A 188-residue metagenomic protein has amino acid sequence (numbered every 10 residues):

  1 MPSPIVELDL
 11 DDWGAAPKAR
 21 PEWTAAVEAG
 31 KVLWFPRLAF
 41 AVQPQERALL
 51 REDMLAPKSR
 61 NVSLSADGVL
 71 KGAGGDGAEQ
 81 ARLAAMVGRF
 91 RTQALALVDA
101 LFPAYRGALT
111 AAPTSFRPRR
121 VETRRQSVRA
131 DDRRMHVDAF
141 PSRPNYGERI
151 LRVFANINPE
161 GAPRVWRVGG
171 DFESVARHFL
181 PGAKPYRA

Functional and structural regions predicted by a protein language model:
M1-V6: Short Lys/Arg-enriched alpha/beta "domain-start" segment
E7-R20: N-terminal accessory interaction module
P21-A188: Non-heme Fe(II) oxygenase catalytic core, chiefly the N-lobe of the double-stranded beta-helix
